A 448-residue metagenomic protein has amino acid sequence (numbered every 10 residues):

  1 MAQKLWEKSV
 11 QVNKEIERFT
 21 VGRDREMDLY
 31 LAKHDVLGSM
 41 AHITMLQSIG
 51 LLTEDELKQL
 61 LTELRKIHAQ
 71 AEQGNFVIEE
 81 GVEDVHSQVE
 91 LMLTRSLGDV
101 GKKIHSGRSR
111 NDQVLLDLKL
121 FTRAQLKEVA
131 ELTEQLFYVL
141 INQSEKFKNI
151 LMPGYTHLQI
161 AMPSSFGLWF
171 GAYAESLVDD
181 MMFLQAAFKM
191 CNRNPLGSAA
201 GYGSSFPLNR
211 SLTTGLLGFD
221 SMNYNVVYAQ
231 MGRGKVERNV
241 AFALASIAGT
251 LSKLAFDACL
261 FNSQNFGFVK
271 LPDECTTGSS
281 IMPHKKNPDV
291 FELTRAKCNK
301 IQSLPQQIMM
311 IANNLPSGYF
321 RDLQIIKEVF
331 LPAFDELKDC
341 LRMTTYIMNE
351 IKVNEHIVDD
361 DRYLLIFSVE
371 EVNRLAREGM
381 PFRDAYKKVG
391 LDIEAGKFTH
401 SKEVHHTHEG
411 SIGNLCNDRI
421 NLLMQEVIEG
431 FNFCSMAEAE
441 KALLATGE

Functional and structural regions predicted by a protein language model:
M1-G203, L208-G215, S221, T277-G278 (+3 more regions): A helix-coil-helix interface module used to build multimeric assemblies and to scaffold catalytic/cofactor sites
A2-G38, D99-V100, G267, M282-E448: Glycine-rich cofactor/substrate-binding loops
H42, E63-Q70, M92, S96 (+11 more regions): Generic, well-ordered alpha-helical scaffold segments in large soluble proteins
H105, R110-Q113, H157-S164, L168 (+8 more regions): Alpha-helix capping and helix-loop boundary segments enriched in small/acidic/polar residues
K119, R123-A130, E134, I141 (+10 more regions): Short amphipathic alpha-helical segments with heptad-repeat character
K146, F183-A186, M190, F219-V226 (+6 more regions): Conserved helix-loop functional segments at active or binding sites
L217-P305: Acidic, glycine-rich loop-and-beta core segments that form the ion-binding/anion-interacting portion of active sites
